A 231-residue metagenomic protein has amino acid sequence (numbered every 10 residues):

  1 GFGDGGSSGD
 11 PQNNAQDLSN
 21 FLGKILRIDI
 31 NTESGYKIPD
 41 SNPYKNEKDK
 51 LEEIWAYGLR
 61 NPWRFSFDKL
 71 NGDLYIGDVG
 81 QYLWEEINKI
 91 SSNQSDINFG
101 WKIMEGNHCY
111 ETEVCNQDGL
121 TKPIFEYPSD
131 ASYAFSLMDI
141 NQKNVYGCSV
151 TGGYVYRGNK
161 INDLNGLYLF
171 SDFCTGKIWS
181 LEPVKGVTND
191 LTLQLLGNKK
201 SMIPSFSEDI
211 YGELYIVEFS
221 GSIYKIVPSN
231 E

Functional and structural regions predicted by a protein language model:
G1: Short beta-strand segments
D4-L191, S229: Beta-propeller domain segments
L59, T188-I210: Conserved blade-ending motifs and adjacent loop-strand segments that build the rim/top face of beta-propeller domains
D73, G152, L195-G197, E213-Y215: A general secondary-structure boundary signal
F170, N198, E218: Small/polar loops that bind or transfer phosphate-bearing groups
G176-W179, S201-P204, G221: A generic structural signal for well-ordered alpha-helical surface patches
S205-E231: Blade-level signature of beta-propeller repeat domains, shared across WD40, Kelch, NHL, RCC1 and BNR/Asp-box propellers
